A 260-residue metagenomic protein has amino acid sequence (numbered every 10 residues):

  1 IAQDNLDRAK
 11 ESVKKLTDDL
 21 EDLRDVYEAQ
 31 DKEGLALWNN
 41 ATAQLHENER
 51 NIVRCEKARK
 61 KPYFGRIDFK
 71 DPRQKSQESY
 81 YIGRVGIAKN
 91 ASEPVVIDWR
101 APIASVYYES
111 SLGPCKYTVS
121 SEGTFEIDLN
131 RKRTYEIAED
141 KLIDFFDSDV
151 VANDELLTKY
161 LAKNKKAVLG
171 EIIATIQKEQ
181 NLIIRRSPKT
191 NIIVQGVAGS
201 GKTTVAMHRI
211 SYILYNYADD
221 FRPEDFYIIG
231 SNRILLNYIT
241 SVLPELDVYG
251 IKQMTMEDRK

Functional and structural regions predicted by a protein language model:
I1-I173, Q177, N181-R185: Extended, charged low-complexity regulatory segments
A174, K178, H208, N237: Short, contiguous clusters of charged residues that form electrostatic/catalytic patches at enzyme active sites, used
K178, L182, Y212-D219: Conserved helix-loop functional segments at active or binding sites
P188-I192: Pre-Walker A (Motif I) flank of P-loop NTPase domains
V194-G196: Hydrophobic anchor at the beta1->P-loop junction of P-loop NTPases
G199-G201: Conserved glycine(s) of the Walker
T203-I213: Motif I (Walker A/P-loop) of helicase-class P-loop NTPases
L214-K260: Alpha-helical nucleic-acid-binding subdomain of P-loop helicases immediately C-terminal to the Walker A/P-loop
